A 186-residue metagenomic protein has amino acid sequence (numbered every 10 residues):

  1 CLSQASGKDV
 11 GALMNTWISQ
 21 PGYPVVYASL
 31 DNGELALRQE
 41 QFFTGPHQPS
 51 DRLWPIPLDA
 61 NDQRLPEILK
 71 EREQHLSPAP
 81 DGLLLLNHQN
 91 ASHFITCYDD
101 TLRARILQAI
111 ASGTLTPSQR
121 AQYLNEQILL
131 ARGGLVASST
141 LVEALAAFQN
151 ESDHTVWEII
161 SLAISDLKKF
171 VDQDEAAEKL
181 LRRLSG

Functional and structural regions predicted by a protein language model:
C1-G186: Non-catalytic accessory/interaction domains
